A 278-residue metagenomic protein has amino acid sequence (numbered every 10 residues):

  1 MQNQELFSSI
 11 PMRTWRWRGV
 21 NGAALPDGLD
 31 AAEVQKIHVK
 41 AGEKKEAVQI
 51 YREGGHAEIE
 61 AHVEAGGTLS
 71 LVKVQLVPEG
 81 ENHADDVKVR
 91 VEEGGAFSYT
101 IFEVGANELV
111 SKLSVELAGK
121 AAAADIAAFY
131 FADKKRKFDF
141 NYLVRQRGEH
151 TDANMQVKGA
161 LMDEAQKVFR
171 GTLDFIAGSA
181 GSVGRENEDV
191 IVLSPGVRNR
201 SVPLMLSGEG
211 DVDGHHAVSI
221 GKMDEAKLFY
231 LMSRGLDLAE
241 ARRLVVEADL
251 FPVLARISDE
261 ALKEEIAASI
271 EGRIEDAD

Functional and structural regions predicted by a protein language model:
M1-G28: Short, Gly/Pro- and small/polar-rich lid/capping loops
N3-L6, L250-V253, I266, I270: Generic structural signal of hydrophobic/aromatic residues within well-ordered alpha-helices of folded domains
N21-F229, S233-L236, I257, E264-D278: Conserved beta-strand/loop scaffold segments within soluble protein domains that form the structured core and edges
L228-P252: Extended amphipathic alpha-helical segments enriched in small hydrophobics
